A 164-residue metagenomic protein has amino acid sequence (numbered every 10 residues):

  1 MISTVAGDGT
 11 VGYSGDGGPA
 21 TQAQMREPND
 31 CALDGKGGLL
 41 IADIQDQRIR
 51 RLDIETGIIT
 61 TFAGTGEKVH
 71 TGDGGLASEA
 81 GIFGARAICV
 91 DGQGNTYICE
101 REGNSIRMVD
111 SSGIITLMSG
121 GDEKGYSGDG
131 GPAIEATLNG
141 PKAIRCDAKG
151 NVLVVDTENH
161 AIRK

Functional and structural regions predicted by a protein language model:
M1, Q47-R51, I58, N104-M108 (+2 more regions): A short loop-to-beta-strand structural motif that recurs across blades of beta-propeller domains
M1-E27, T56-G84, G113-G140: Gly/Pro-rich loop segments of beta-rich domains
E27-D30, I41: Beta-strand-rich domains and repeat architectures in extracellular enzymes and scaffolds, especially beta-propellers
C31, R51, V152: Phosphodiester-processing cores and adjacent nucleic acid-binding clamps
L33-K36, V90-Q93, C146-K149: Residue-level detector of Asp-centered blade-edge/turn motifs that repeat once per structural unit in beta-propeller
G38-I41, N95-I98, N151-V154: Conserved beta-propeller blade signature
I44, R101, T157-E158: Short loop/turn segments immediately following the C-termini of beta-strands
